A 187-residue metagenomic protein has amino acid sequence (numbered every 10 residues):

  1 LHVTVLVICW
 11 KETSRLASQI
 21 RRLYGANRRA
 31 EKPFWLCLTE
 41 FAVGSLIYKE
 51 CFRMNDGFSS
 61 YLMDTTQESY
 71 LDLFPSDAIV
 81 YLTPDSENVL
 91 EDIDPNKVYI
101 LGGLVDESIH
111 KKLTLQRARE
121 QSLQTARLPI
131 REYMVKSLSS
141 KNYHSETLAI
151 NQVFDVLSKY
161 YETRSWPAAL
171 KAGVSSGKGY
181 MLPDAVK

Functional and structural regions predicted by a protein language model:
L1-N88, S140: RNA substrate-binding interface of SAM-dependent RNA methyltransferases
I8-W10, G44-L46, N88-E91, E107-H110 (+2 more regions): Eukaryotic short linear interaction motifs
Y81-T83, E91, P95-G102: Calponin-homology-like cytoskeleton-binding modules and closely related N-terminal microtubule-contacting segments
N96-K187: C-terminal folded domains that constitute the principal catalytic or ligand-binding module of multi-domain proteins
